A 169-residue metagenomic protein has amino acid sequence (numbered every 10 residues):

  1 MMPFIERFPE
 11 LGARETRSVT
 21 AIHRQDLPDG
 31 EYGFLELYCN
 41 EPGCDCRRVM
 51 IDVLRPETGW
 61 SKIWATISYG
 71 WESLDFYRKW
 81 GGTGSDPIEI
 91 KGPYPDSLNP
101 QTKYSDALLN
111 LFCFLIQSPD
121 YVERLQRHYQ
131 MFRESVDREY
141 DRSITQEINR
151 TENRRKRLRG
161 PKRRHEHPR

Functional and structural regions predicted by a protein language model:
M1-E41, I144-P161: N-terminal secretory-pathway/extracellular module detecting exported/lumenal segments and adjacent signal-anchor/first
M2-F8, D45-C46, S73-D86, R154-R169: Eukaryotic low-complexity, non-globular regulatory regions
P3, P9, P28, P42 (+8 more regions): Proline-rich intrinsically disordered, low-complexity coils
A21-R24, R48-M50, W80-S85, H128 (+3 more regions): Generic preference for flexible, low-structure residues
A21-Y69: Amphipathic, interaction-prone secondary-structure segments
M50, E57-Q130: An exposed acidic His-Trp-rich patch
F112-R169: C-terminal charged interaction modules
